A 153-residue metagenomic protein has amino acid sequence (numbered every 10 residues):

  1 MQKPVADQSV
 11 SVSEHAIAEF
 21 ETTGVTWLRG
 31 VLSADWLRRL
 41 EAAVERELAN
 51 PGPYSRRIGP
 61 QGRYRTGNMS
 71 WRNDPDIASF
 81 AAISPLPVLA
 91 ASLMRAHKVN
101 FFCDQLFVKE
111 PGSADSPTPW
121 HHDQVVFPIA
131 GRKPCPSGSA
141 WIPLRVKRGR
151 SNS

Functional and structural regions predicted by a protein language model:
M1-T23, R29-W120, V125-I129: Non-heme Fe(II)-dependent double-stranded beta-helix
D104, C135, G149: Change "...and in nucleic-acid phosphodiester-cleaving endonucleases..." to "...and in nucleic-acid processing enzymes
H121, P128-V146: Short, conserved beta-strand element in jelly-roll/cupin
R145-S153: A short beta-strand-loop-beta hairpin characteristic of the jelly-roll/cupin
